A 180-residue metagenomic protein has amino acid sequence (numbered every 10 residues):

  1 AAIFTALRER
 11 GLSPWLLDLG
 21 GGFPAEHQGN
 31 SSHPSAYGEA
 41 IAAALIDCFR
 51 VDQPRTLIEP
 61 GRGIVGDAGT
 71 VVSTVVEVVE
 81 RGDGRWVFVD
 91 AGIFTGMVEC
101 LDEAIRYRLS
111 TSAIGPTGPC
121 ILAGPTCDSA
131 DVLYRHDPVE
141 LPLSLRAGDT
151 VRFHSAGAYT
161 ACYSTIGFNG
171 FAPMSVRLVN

Functional and structural regions predicted by a protein language model:
A1-V78, L133, N169-F171, R177: Active-site loop/helix belt of alpha/beta enzymes
V51-N180: Charged (often Lys/Glu-rich) extended helix/loop segments that serve as interaction or gating elements
